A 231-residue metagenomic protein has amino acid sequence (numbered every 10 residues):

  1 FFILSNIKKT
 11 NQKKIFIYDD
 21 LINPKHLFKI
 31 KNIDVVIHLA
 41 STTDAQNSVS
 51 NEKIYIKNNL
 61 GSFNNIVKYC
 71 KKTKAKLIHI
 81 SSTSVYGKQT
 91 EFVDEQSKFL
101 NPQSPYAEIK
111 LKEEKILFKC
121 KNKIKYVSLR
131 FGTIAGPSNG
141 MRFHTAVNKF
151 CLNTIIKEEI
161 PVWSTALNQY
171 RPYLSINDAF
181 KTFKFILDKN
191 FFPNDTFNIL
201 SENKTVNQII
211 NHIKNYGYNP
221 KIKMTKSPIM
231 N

Functional and structural regions predicted by a protein language model:
Y18-N58: NAD(P)H-binding glycine-rich loop region in Rossmannoid oxidoreductase-like domains and their noncatalytic homologs
I37, I78-I80, L129, F150: Hydrophobic structural elements of the Rossmann-like NAD(P)H-binding subdomain that define the short-chain
N51-N65, L100, S104, E108-I109: Glycine-rich NAD(P)-binding loop of the Rossmann-fold in SDR/ketoreductase-type enzymes
S62-F63, E114, F183: Conserved internal alpha-helix within the Rossmann fold of NAD(P)-dependent oxidoreductases
N64-P105: Conserved Rossmann-fold NAD(P)-dependent oxidoreductase catalytic core, especially the SDR/UDP-sugar
S82, E114-S138: Conserved beta-loop-beta element that borders a ligand/cofactor-binding pocket
L111, A135-K149, I176-N177, F185-F197: Glycine/proline-rich active-site loop of Rossmann-fold NAD(P)-dependent oxidoreductases
E158, W163-N231: C-terminal substrate-binding subdomain of Rossmann-fold SDR/epimerase-dehydratase oxidoreductases
